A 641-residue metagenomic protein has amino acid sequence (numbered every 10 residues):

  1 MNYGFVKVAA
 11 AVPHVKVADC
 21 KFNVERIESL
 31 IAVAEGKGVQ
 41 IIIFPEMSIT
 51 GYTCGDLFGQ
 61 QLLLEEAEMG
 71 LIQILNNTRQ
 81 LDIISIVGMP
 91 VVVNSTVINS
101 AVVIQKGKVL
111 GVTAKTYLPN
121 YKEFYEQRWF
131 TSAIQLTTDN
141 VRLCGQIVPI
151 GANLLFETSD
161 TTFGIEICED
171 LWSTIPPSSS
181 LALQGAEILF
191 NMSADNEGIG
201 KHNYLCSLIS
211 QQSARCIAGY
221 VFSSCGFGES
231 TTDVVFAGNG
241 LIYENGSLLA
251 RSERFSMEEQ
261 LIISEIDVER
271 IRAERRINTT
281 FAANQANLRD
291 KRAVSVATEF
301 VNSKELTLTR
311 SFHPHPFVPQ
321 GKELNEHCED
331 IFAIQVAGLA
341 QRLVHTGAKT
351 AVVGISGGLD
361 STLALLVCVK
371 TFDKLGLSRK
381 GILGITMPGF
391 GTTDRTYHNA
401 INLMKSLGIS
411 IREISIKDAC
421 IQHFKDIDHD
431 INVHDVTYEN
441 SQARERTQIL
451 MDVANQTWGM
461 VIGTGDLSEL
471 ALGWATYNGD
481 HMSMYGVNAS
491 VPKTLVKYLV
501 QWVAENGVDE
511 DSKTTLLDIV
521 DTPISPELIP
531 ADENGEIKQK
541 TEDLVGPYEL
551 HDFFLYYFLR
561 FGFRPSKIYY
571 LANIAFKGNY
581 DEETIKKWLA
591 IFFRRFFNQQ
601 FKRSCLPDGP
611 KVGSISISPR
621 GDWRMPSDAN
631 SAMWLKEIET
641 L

Functional and structural regions predicted by a protein language model:
M1-V352, K370-R379, I411: Enzyme catalytic cores with a strong preference for nitrogen-chemistry domains
V6-K7, N23, S159, C216-A218 (+5 more regions): ATP/NTP-dependent adenylation/nucleotidyl-transfer catalytic domains that generate, transfer, or process NMP-activated
